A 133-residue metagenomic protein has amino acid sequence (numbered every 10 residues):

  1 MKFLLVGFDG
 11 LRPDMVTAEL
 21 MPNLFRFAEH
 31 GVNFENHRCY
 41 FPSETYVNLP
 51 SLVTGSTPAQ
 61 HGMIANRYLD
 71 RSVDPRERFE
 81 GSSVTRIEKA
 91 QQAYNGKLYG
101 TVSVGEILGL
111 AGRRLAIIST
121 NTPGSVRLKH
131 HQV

Functional and structural regions predicted by a protein language model:
M1-L4: Extreme N-terminal starter segment of soluble prokaryotic enzymes
R12-A111, I118-V133: Active-site nucleophile/metal-coordination loop of metallo-enzymes that catalyze phosphate/sulfate and related
